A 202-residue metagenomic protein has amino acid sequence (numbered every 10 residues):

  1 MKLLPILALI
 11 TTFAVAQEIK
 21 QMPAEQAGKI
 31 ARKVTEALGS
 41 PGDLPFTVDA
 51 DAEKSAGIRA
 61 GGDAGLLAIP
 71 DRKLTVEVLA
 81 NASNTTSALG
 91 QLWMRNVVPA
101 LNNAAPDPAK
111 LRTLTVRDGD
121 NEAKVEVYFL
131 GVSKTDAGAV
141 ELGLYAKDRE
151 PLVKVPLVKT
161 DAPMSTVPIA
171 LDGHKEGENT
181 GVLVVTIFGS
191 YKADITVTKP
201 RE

Functional and structural regions predicted by a protein language model:
L3-F13: Sec-dependent N-terminal signal peptides
A16, A104-P106, T135, V140 (+2 more regions): Generic alpha-helix signal with a bias toward terminal, lower-confidence helices and secondary-structure junctions
Q17-M94, L114-V116, E150-E202: Primarily secretory-pathway and cell-envelope proteins
N81-R149: Mid-length scaffold segments of soluble, non-membrane domains
